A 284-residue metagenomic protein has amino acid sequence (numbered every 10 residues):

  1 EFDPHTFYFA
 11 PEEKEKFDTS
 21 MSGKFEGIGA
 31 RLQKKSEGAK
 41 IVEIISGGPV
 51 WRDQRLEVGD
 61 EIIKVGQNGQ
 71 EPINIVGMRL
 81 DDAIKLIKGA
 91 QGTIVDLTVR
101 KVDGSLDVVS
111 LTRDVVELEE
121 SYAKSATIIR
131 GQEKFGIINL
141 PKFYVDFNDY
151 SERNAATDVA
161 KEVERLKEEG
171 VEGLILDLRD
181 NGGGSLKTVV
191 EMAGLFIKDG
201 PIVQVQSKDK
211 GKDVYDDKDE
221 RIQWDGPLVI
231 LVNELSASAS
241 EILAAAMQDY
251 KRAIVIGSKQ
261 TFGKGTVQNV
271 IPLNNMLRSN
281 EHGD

Functional and structural regions predicted by a protein language model:
E1-T6: Terminal targeting/pro-maturation regions of precursor/exported proteins
F7-G27: Glycine-biased strand-turn-strand hairpin within the trypsin-fold
A10, T19, K34-R52, E57 (+1 more regions): Cleft-lining beta-strand/loop regions that shape enzyme active-site pockets
G283-D284: Extracytoplasmic/periplasmic membrane-proximal domains and adjacent transmembrane bundles of envelope biogenesis
